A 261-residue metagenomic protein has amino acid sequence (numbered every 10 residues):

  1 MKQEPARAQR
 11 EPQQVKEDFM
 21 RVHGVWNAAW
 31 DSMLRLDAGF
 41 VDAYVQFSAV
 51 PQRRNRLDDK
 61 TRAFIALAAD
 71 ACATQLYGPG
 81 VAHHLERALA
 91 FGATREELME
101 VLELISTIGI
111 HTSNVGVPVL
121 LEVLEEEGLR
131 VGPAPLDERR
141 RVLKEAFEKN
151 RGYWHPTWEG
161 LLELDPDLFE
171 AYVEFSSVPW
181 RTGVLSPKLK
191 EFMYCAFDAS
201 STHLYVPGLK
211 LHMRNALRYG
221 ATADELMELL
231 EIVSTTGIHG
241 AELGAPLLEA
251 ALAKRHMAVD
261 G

Functional and structural regions predicted by a protein language model:
M1-T61, A90, S113-L189, R218 (+1 more regions): Acidic, glycine/proline-rich low-complexity segments that act as flexible tails and inter-domain linkers
D37, N55, C72-L76, G92 (+5 more regions): Residues at alpha-helix boundaries and short interhelical turns
V50-R54, A68-C72, A88, I105-I108 (+4 more regions): Alpha-helix C-capping/helix-to-loop hinge sites
R54-F64, G80-L98, V184-F192, G208-E225: Amphipathic alpha-helical hairpins
R62-Y77, K190-Y205: Amphipathic, charged-and-aliphatic alpha-helical interface segments that function as noncatalytic docking
I65, V81-G128: Extended, hydrophobic interaction surfaces within ordered domains
A73-H84, I105-L120, S201-H212, V233-L248: Short amphipathic alpha-helical segments at helix boundaries and their inter-helical linkers
L230: Ligand-binding pocket scaffold of soluble enzyme catalytic domains
